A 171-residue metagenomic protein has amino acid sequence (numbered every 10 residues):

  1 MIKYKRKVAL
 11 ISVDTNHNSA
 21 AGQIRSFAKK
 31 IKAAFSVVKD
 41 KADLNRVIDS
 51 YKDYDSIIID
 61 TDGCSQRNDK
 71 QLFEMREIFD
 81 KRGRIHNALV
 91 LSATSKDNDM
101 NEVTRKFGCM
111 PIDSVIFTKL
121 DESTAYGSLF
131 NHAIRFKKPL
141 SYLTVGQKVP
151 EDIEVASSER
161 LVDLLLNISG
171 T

Functional and structural regions predicted by a protein language model:
M1: Walker A/P-loop
K7-V8, H86: Residues at the starts of beta-strands that form the adenosine-phosphate
V8-S19, Q23-L44, I48-Q71: Switch II (G3) loop of P-loop NTPases
I11-T15, T61-D62, V90-T94, V115-A125 (+1 more regions): G-domain G4 guanine-recognition motif of GTPases
F27-K29, N45-Y51, N68-K137: Conserved C-terminal guanine-recognition region of P-loop GTPase G domains, centered on the G4
I57-T61, G108-I112, L161-S169: A polyampholytic, Gly/Pro-enriched intrinsically disordered region
H132-T171: NTP-binding/hydrolysis catalytic cores, primarily Walker-type P-loop NTPases
